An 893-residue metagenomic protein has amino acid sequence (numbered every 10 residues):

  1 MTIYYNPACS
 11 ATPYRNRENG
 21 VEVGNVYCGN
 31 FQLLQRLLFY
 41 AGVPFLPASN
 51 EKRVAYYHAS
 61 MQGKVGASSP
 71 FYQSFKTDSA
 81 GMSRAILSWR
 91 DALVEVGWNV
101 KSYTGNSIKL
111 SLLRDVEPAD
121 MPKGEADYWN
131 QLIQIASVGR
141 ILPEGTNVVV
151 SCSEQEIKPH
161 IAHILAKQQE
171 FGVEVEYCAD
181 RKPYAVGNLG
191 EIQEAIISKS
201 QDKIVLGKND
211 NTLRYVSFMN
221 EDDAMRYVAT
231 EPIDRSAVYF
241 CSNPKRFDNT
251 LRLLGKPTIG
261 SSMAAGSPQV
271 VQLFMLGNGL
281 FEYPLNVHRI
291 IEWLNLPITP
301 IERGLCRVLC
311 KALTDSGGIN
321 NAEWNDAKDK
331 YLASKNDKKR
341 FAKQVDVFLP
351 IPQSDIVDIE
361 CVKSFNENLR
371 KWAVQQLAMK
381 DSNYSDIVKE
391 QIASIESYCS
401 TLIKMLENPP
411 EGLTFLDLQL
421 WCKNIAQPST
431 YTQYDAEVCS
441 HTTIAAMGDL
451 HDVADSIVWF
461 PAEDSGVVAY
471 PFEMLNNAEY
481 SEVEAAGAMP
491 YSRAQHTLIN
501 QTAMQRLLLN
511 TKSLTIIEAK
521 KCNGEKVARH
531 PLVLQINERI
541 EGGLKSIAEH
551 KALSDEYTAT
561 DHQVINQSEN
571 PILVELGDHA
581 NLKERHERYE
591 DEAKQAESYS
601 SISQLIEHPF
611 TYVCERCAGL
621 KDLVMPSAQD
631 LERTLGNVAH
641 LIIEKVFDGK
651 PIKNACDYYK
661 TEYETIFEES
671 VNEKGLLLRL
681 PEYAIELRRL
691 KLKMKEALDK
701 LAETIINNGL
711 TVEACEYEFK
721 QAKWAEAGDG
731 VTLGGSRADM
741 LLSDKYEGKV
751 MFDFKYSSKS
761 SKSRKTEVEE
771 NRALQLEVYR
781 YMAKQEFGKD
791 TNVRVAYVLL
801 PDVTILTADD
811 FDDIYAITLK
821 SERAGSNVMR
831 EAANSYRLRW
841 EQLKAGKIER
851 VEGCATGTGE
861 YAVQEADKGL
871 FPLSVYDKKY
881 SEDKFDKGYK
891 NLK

Functional and structural regions predicted by a protein language model:
M1-I3, A8, I135-V138, V186-K256 (+1 more regions): Helicase P-loop NTPase motor core
Y5-S10, N25-L33, L37, N147-E156 (+9 more regions): Conserved helicase core region in the C-terminal RecA-like lobe
C9-G145, E154-P159, L165-Q169, G304-R340: Basic/charged alpha-beta structural segments of nucleotide/phosphate-handling enzymes
N19-V26, E231-L349, G619: ATPase/helicase motor core of nucleic-acid motors
E144-T146, K330-A446, V453, A639-C715: Accessory C-terminal helicase-associated subdomains
T212-L213, I457, E463-K594, D809-E860 (+2 more regions): Accessory/regulatory regions of helicases
L305, L309-K330, S382-G543, Y756-S758 (+1 more regions): Conserved C-terminal motor-coupling region of P-loop helicases
P571-K893: RecB-family 4Fe-4S metal-dependent nuclease core
